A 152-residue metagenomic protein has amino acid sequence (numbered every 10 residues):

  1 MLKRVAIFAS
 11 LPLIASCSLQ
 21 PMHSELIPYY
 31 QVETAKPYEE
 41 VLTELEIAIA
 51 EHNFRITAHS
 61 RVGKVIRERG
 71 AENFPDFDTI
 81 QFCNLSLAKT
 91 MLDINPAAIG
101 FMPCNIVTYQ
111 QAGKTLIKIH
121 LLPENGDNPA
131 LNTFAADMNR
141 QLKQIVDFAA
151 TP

Functional and structural regions predicted by a protein language model:
M1-A6: Bacterial N-terminal signal peptides that target proteins for export
A15-S16: C-terminal motif of bacterial Sec signal peptides marking the signal peptidase cleavage site
L19-P75: N-terminal secretory signal peptides
E51-H52, T57-C104, L122: Compact, glycine-rich, soluble single-domain proteins
M102-N128: Beta-strand/loop substructures that line and gate deep hydrophobic ligand-binding cavities in soluble
L122-P152: C-terminal partner/receptor-binding element of secreted or periplasmic proteins
